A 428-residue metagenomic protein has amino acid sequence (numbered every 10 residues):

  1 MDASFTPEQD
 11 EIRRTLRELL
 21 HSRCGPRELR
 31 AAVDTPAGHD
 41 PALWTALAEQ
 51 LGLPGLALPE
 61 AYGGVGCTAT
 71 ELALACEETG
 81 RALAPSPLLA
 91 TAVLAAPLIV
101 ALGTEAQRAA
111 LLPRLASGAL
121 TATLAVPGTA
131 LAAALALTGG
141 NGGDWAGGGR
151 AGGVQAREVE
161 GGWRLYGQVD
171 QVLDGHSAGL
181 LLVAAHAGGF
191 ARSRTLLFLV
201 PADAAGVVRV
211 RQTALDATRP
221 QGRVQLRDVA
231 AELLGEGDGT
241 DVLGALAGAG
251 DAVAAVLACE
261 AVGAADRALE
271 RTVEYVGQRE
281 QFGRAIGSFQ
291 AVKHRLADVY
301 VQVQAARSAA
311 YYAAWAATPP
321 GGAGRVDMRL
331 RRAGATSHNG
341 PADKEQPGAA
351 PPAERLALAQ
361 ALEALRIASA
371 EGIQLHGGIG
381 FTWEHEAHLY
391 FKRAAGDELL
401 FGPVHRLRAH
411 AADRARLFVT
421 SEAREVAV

Functional and structural regions predicted by a protein language model:
M1-G80, L102, G118, D251-V428: Alpha-helical interface subdomain recognition
T68-L72, A92, R108: Amphipathic alpha-helical segments in well-structured domains
S86-A106: N-terminal glycine-rich flavin-associated loop
S117-A132: A short, Trp-centered hydrophobic/proline-enriched beta-strand micro-motif
L120, R150-G152, V159, S177-G179 (+5 more regions): A generic structural signal for well-ordered coil/turn residues at beta-strand boundaries that shape enzyme active-site
A125, Q168-V208: A short core secondary-structure module
G128-E160, G188-F190, T318-A350: Intrinsically disordered, low-complexity terminal tails and inter-domain linkers enriched for S/T/G/P/D/E
L137-G142, Q171-V172, P201-G235: Flexible, small-/acidic-enriched active-site or ligand-binding loops
